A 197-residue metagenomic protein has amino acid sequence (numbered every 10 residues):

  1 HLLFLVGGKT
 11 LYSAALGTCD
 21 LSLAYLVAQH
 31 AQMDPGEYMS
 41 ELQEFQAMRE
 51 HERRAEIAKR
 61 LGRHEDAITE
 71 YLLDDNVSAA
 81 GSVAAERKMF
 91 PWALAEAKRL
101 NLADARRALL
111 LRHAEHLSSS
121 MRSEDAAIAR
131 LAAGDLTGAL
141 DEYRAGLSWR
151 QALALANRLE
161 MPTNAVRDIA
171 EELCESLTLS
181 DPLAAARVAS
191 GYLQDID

Functional and structural regions predicted by a protein language model:
H1-D197: Extended alpha-helical solenoid/arm regions of large eukaryotic scaffolding proteins
